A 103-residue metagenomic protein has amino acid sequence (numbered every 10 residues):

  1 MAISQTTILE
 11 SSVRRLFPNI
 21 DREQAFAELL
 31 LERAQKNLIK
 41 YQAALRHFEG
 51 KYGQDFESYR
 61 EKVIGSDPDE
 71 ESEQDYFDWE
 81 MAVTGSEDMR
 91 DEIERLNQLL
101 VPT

Functional and structural regions predicted by a protein language model:
M1-Q5: Compact Cys/His-rich, Zn2+-coordinating modules
T6-L31: Short, charge-rich amphipathic alpha-helices with coiled-coil/heptad character
I20-E23, A27, A34, Y41 (+3 more regions): Amphipathic alpha-helical coiled-coil segments and their boundaries
A27, L31-Y41, L45-F48, A82-M89 (+1 more regions): Amphipathic alpha-helical coiled-coil segments
H47-E70: Short E/K-rich amphipathic alpha-helical oligomerization segments
D75-D78, E92: Residue-level recognition of specific faces of alpha-helices
Q98-T103: Short acidic DE-rich linear segments
